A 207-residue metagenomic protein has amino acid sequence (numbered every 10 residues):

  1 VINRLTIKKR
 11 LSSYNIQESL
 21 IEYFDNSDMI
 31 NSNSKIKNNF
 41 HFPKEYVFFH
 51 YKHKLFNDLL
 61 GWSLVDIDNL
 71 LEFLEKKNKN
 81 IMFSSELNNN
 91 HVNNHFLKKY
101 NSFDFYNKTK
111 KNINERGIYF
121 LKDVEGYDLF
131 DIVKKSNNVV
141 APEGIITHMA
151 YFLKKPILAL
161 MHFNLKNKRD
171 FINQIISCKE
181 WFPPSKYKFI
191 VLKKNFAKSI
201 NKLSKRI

Functional and structural regions predicted by a protein language model:
V1-H53, N57: A nucleotide-sugar donor-handling region in carbohydrate enzymes
V1-K8, V124-L129, K194-N201: A short acidic, often aromatic-flanked loop/helix-cap motif at beta-alpha or helix-coil junctions that lines enzyme
N3, I7, V92-N112, F171-P183: Short, aromatic/basic amphipathic alpha-helical patches
F56-D58, N88-K99, K166-I172, S199: Short, charged/polar "capping" segments at the starts of alpha-helices and the immediately preceding loops
L59-L64: Active-site core of PLP-dependent enzymes with the aminotransferase class I/II
D66-F163: Donor-binding and catalytic core of enzymes assembling or modifying cell-surface/extracellular glycoconjugates
H148-I207: Nucleotide-sugar donor-binding patch of glycosyltransferase catalytic domains
